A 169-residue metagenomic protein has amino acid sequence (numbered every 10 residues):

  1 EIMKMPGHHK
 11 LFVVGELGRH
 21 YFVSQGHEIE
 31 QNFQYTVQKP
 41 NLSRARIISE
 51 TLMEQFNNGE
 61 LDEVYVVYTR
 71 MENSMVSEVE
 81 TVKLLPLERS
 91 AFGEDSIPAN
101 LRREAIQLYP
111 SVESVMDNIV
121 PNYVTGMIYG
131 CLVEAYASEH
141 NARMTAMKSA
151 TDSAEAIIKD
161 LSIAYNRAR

Functional and structural regions predicted by a protein language model:
E1-R169: C-terminal beta-strand-loop-alpha-helix "lid" module of Rossmann-like NAD(P)-dependent dehydrogenases
